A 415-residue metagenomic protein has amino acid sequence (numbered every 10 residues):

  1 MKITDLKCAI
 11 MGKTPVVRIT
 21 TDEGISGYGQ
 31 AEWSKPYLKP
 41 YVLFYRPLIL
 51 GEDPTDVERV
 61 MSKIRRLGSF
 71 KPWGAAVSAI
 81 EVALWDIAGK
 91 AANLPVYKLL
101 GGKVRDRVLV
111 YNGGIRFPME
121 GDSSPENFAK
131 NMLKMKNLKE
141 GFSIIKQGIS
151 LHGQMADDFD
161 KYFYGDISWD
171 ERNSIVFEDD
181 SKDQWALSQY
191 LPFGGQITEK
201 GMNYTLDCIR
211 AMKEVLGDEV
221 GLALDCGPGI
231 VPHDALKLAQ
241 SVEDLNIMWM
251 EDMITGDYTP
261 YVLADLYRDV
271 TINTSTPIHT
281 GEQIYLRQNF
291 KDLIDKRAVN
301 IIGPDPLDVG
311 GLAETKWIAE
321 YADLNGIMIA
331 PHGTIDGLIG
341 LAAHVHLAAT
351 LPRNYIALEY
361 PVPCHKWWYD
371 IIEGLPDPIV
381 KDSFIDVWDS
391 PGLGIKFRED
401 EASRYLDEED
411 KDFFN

Functional and structural regions predicted by a protein language model:
M1-Y28, F44, C364-I372, D412: Structured beta-strand/loop patches that form or line metal/cofactor-binding pockets in enzymes
I3, G24, I80, N93 (+7 more regions): Conserved, mostly hydrophobic/aromatic
I10-G12, S26, Q30-P36, S69 (+2 more regions): Glycine-rich phosphate/pyrophosphate-binding beta-alpha loops
T20, K39-P40, P47, E52 (+4 more regions): Shared catalytic-loop signature of beta/alpha-barrel
T20-L94: Metal- or metallocofactor-binding catalytic centers and their adjacent structured scaffolds across diverse enzyme
W73-Y97, G101-Y111, I115, G121 (+1 more regions): Hydrophobic alpha-helical hairpins/lids featuring a short glycine-rich hinge
R107, N112-V270: Metal-dependent enolase-superfamily TIM-barrel catalytic cores that perform enediolate-based chemistry
P391-N415: Extended hydrophobic packing segments that form well-structured cores
